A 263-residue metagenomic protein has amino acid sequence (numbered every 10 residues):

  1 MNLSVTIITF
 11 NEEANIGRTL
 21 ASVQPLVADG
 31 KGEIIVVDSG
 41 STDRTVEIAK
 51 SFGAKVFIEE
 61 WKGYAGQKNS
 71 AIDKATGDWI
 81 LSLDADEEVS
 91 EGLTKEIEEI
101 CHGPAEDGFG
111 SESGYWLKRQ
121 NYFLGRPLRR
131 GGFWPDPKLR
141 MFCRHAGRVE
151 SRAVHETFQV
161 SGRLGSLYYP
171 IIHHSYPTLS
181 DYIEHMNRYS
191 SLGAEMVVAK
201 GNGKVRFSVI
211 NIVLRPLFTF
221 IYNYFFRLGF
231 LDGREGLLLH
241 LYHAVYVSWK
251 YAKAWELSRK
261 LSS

Functional and structural regions predicted by a protein language model:
N2-S4, E33: Cell-envelope/extracellular polymer assembly enzymes that use nucleotide-activated donors
I7, G40, K62: Catalytic phosphate/metal-binding cores of nucleic-acid and nucleotide-processing enzymes, i.e., regions that mediate
I7, N11-L26: Short, well-formed alpha-helical segments that are part of the catalytic scaffolds of diverse glycosyltransferases
G17-R18, D43-F52, G92-L93: Acidic helix N-cap motif at the loop->helix transition within catalytic regions of sugar-transfer enzymes
S22, D38-E47, D84: A conserved acidic beta->alpha catalytic loop
G32, V46-K74, P104: Conserved donor nucleotide-binding strand/loop of the catalytic core
S39, E59, G77, D84-E87 (+2 more regions): Short acidic donor-binding/metal-coordinating loop in glycosyltransferase active sites
N69-D73, W79, S90-S263: Catalytic-site signature of metal-activated, phosphate-bearing donor transferases, centered on the GT-A/GT-A-like
